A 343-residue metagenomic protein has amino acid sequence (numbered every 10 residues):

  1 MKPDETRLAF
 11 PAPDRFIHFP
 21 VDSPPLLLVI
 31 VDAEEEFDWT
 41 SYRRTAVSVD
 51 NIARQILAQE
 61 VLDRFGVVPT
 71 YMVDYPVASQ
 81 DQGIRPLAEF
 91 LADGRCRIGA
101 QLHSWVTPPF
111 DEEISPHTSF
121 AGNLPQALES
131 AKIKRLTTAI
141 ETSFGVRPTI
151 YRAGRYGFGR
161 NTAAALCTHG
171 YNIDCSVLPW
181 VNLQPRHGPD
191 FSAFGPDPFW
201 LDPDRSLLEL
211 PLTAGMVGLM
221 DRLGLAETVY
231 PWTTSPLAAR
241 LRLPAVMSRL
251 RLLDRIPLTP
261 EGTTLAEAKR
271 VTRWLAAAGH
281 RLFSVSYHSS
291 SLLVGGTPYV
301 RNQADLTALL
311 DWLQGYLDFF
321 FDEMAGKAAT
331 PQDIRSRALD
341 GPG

Functional and structural regions predicted by a protein language model:
K2-F10, D14, A153-A278: Active-site-adjacent pocket scaffolds in enzyme catalytic domains
P3-D93, F319-E323, R335: Active-site beta->alpha N-cap acidic-glycine motif
L27-V31, P69-Y71, I98-L102, T149-Y151 (+4 more regions): Hydrophobic faces of well-ordered beta-strands that scaffold small-molecule active sites in alpha/beta enzyme cores
E34-E36, Y75-S79, S104-W105, Y156-F158 (+5 more regions): Short, solvent-exposed loop/turn segments at secondary-structure junctions
D38-R44, F110-N123, G295-R301: Surface-exposed, active-site-proximal loop segments in enzymatic domains
T45-I52, M72-I84, R152-R160, V181-R186 (+2 more regions): Acidic-and-aromatic substrate-binding clefts and catalytic sites of carbohydrate-active enzymes
M72-G157, R205, M216, S289: Metal-dependent polysaccharide deacetylase catalytic core of the NodB/CE4 family, i.e., the active-site-bearing domain
L243-G343: C-terminal domain-boundary segment and adjacent tail
